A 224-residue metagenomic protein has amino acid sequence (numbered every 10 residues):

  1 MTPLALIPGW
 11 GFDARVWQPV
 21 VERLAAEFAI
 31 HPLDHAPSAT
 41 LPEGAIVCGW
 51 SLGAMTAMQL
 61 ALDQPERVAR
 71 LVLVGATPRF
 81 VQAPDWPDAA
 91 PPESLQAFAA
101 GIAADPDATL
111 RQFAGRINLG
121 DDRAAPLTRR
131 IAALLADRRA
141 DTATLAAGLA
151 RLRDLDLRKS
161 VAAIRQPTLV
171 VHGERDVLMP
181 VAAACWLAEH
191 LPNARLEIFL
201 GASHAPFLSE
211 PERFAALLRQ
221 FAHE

Functional and structural regions predicted by a protein language model:
M1-A39: Conserved HGGG/HGGXW glycine-rich cap/lid loop of the alpha/beta-hydrolase fold
G49-G53, A57: Gly/Ala-rich beta-loop-alpha elbow adjacent to hydrolase catalytic centers
L62-D63, R67-A104, T144: Flexible "cap/lid" loop of the alpha/beta hydrolase fold
A104-L155, K159-S160: Conserved alpha/beta-hydrolase catalytic His-Asp/Glu region
I164, V170-H172, D176: Short beta-strand/loop motif that positions the catalytic acidic residue of the alpha/beta-hydrolase fold
V177-A183: Conserved alpha/beta-hydrolase "acid-adjacent" motif
A184-A205: Catalytic histidine neighborhood in serine/cysteine hydrolases with alpha/beta-hydrolase-type architecture
A202-A215: Catalytic histidine-centered segment of alpha/beta-hydrolase-like enzymes
